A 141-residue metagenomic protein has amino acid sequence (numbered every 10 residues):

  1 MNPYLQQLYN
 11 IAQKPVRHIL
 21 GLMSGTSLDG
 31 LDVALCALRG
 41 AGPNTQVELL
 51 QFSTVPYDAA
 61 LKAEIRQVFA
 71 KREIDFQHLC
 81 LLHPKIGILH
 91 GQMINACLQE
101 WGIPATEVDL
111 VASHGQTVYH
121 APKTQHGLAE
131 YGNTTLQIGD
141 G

Functional and structural regions predicted by a protein language model:
M1-G141: Short acidic/glycine-rich loops and adjacent helix/strand connectors that line catalytic pockets where negatively
